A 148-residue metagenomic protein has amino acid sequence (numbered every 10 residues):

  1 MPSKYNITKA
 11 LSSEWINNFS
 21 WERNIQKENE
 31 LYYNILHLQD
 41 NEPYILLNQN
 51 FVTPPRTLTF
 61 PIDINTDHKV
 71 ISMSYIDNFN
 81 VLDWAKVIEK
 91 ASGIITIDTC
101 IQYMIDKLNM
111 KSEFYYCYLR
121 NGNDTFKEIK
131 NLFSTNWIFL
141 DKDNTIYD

Functional and structural regions predicted by a protein language model:
M1-D148: Catalytic machinery of carbohydrate-active enzymes, primarily nucleotide-sugar-dependent glycosyltransferases
